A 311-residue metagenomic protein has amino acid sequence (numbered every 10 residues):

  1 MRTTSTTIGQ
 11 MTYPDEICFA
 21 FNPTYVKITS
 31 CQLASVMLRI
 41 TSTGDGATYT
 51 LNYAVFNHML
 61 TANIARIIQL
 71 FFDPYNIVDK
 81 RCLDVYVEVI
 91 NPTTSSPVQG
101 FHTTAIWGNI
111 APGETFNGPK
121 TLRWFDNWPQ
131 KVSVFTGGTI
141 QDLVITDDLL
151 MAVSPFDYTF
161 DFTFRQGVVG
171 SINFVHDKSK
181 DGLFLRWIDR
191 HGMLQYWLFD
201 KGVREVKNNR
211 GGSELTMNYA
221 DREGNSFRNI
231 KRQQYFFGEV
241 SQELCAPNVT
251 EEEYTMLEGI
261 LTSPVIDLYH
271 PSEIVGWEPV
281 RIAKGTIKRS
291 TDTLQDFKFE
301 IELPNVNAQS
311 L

Functional and structural regions predicted by a protein language model:
M1-K178: Preference for solvent-exposed, low-hydrophobicity sequence contexts
D126, S133-L311: Extracellular/virion structural assembly segments
